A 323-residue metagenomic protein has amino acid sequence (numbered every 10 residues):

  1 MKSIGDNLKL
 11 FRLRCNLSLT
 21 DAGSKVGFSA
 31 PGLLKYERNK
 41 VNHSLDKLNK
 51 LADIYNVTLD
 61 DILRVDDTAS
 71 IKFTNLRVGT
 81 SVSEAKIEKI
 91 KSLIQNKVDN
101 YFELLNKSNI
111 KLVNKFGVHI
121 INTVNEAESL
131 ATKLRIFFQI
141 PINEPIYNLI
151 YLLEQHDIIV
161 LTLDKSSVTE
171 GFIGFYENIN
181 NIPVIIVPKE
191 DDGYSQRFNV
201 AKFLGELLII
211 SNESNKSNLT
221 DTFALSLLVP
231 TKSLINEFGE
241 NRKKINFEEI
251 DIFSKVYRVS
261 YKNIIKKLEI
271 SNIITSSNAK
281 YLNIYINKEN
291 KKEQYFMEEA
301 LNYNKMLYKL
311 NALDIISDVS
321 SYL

Functional and structural regions predicted by a protein language model:
M1-L323: Active-site hotspot residues in diverse enzymes, especially metal/ion-binding acidic/histidine motifs
